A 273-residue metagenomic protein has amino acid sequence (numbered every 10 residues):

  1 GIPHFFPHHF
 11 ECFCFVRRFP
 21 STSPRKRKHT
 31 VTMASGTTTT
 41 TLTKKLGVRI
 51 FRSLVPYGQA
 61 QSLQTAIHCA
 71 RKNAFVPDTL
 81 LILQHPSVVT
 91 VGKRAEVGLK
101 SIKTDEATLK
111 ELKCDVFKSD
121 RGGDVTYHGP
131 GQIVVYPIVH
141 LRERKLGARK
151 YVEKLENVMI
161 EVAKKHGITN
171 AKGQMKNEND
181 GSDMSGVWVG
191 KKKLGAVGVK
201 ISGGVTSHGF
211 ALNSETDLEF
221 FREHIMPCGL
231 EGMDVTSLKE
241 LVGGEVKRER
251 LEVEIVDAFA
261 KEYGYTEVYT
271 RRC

Functional and structural regions predicted by a protein language model:
F5-F6, F10-F15, F19: Aromatic (phenylalanine/tyrosine) cluster motif
F13-F15, S23-W188, L194, V246-E249 (+2 more regions): N-terminal lobe of the biotin/lipoate ligase/transferase fold
K176, K200, L218-C273: C-terminal accessory segment of soluble enzyme catalytic cores
M184-W188, G198-K200, F210-A211: Short acidic loop-to-beta-strand element that houses the catalytic metal-binding Asp/Glu of nuclease active sites
G190-K191, S214-E215: Short acidic-glycine loop/turn motifs at beta-strand connectors
V205-N213: Conserved phosphate/anionic-ligand binding catalytic regions in large, soluble enzymes, centered on
